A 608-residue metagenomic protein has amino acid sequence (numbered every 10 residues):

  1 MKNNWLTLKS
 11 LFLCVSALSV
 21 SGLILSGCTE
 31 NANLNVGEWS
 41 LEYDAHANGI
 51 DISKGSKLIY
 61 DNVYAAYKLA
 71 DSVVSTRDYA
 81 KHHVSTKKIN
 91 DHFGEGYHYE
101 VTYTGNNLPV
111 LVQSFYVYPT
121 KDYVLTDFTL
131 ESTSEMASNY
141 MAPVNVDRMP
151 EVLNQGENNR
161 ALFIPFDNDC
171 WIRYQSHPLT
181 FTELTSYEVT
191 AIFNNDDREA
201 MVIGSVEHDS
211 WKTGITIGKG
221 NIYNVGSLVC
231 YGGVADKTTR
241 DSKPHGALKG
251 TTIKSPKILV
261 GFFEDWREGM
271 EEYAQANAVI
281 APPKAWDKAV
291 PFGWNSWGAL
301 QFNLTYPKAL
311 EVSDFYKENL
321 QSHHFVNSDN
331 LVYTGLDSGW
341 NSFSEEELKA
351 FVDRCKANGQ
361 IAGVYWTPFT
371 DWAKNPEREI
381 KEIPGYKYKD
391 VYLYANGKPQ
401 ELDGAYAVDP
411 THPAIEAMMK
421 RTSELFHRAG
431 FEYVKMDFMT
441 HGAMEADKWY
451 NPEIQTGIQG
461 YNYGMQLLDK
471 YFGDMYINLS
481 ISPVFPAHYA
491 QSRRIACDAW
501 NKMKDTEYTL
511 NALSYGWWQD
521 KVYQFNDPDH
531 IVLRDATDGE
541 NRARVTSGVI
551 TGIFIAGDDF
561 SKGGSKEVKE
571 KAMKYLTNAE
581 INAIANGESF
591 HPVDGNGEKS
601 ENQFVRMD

Functional and structural regions predicted by a protein language model:
K2-C14: Bacterial N-terminal signal peptides that target proteins for export
L11-L23: Bacterial N-terminal signal peptides
V20-N33: Bacterial Sec-dependent signal peptides at the C-terminal "C-region" and cleavage site
N33-S328, N358: Carbohydrate-recognition beta-sandwich/jelly-roll modules in extracellular/periplasmic carbohydrate-active proteins
A191, D196-D197, E207-I215, K219-L228 (+9 more regions): Mature catalytic domains of secreted/periplasmic carbohydrate-active enzymes
V290-E424, F431-N451: Aromatic-lined carbohydrate-binding/catalytic grooves of carbohydrate-active enzymes
A309, N319, S328, Y333 (+4 more regions): Carbohydrate-binding surfaces of carbohydrate-active enzymes
E379-A417, Q459-E567: Glycan-recognition surfaces
